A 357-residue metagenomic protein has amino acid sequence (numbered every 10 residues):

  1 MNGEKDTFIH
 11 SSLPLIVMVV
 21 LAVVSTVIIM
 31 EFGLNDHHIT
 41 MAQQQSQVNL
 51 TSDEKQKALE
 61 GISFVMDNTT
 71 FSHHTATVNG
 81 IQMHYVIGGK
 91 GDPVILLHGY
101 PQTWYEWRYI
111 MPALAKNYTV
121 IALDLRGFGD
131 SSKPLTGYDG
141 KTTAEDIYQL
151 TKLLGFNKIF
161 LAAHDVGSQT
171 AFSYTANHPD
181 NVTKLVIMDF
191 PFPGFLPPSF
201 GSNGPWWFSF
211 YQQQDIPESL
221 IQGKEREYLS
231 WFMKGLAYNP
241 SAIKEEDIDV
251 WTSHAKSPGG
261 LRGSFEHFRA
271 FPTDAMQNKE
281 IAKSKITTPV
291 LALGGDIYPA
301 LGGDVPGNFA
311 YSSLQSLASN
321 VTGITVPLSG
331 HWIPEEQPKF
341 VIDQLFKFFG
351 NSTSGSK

Functional and structural regions predicted by a protein language model:
M1-Q44: Secretory targeting signatures
Q47-H74, V78-M83, K90-P93, I121 (+4 more regions): Flexible "cap/lid" subdomain of the alpha/beta-hydrolase fold that forms the substrate-access gate
L96-G99, A122: Structural cue for short, hydrophobic secondary-structure segments
P101-Y109, V120: Serine-hydrolase catalytic-loop signature spanning alpha/beta hydrolases and amidase-signature enzymes
Y109-Y118, L153: A short, Lys/Arg-enriched amphipathic alpha-helix followed by its capping loop at the start of a domain
S329-Q337, I342: Catalytic histidine-centered segment of alpha/beta-hydrolase-like enzymes
Q344-S352: C-terminal alpha-helix
